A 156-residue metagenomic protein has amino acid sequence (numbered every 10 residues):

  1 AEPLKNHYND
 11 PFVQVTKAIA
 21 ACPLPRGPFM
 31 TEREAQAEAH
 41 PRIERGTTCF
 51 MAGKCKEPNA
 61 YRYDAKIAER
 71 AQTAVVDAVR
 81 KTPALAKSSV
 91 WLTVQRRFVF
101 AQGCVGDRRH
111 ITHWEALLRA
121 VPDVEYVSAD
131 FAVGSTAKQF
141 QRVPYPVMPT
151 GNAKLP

Functional and structural regions predicted by a protein language model:
A1-P156: N-terminal targeting leaders
